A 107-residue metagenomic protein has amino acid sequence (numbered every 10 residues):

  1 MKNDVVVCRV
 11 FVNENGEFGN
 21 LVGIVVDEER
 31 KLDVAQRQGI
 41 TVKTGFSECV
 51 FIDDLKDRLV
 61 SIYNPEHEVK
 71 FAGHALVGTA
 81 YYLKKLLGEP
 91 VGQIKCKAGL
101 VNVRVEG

Functional and structural regions predicted by a protein language model:
M1-Q38: Polybasic, low-complexity association/targeting segments
R9-V12, D53-D54, V105-G107: Short, low-complexity Ser/Thr-rich regulatory SLiMs
N15-E17, K43-T44, V105: Solvent-exposed alpha-helices and their adjacent loops that cap or buttress functional pockets in soluble metabolic
G19, V60, H74: A residue-level signal for conserved active-site and pocket-lining positions in enzyme catalytic cores
V22-V25, V50-I52, V101-V105: Short beta-strand scaffold segments in enzyme catalytic cores
V34-K43, V91-A98: Short alpha-helical "patches" and their helix-cap loops
G39-V69: Anion-binding (especially nucleotide phosphate/pyrophosphate-binding) glycine-rich loop and adjoining beta-alpha core
Y63-G107: Acidic, low-complexity central loop/insert segments
